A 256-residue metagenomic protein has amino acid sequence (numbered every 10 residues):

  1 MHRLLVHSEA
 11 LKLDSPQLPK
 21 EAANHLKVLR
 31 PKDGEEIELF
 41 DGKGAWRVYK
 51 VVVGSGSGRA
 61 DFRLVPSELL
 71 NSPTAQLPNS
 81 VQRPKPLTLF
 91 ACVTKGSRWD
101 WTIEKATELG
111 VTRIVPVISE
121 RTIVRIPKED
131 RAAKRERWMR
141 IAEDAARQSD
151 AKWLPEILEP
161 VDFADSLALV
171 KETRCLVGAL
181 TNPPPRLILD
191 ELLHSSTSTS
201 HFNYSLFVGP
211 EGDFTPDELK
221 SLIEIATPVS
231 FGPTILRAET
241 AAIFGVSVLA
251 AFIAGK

Functional and structural regions predicted by a protein language model:
M1-P73: N-terminal positively charged helical leader segments and presequences
A75, S198-S200: Intrinsically disordered, low-complexity proline-rich regions
Q82-L176: RNA substrate-binding interface of SAM-dependent RNA methyltransferases
E159-S196, Y204-F207: A mid-sequence, solvent-exposed acidic-amphipathic segment
T181, E211, P233-L236: Short, acidic/turn-prone active-site loops that include or flank metal/cofactor- and phosphate-binding residues
Y204-K220: A C-terminal functional module that forms or caps the active site or interfaces directly with catalytic machinery
P216-K256: Structured adenosyl-cofactor binding patch, chiefly the S-adenosyl-L-methionine
